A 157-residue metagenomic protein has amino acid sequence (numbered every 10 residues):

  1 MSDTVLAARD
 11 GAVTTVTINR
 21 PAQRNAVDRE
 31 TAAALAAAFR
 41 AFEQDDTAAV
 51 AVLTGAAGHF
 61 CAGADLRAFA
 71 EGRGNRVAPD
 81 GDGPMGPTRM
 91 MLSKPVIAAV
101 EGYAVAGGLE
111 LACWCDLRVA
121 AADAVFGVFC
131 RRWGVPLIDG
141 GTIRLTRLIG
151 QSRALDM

Functional and structural regions predicted by a protein language model:
M1-A56: Conserved CoA-thioester-binding segment of acyl-CoA-metabolizing enzymes
V16, L53, D65, L111-C113: Hydrophobic/aromatic residues within transmembrane alpha-helices of multi-pass small-molecule transporters
A32-A36, R40, Q44, L66-E101: An acidic, glycine-rich surface segment that forms the CoA-thioester-binding/catalytic face of crotonase-fold enzymes
A57-H59, G102-Y103: Short glycine-rich anion-binding loops that position phosphate/pyrophosphate groups of nucleotides and phosphorylated
G58-L66: Amphipathic alpha-helical interaction surfaces in cytosolic regulatory modules
A62-G63, E71, G108-L109: Short glycine-/acidic-enriched loop or helix-start segments at secondary-structure transitions that form or flank
M90-M157: Crotonase-fold acyl-CoA enzyme core
